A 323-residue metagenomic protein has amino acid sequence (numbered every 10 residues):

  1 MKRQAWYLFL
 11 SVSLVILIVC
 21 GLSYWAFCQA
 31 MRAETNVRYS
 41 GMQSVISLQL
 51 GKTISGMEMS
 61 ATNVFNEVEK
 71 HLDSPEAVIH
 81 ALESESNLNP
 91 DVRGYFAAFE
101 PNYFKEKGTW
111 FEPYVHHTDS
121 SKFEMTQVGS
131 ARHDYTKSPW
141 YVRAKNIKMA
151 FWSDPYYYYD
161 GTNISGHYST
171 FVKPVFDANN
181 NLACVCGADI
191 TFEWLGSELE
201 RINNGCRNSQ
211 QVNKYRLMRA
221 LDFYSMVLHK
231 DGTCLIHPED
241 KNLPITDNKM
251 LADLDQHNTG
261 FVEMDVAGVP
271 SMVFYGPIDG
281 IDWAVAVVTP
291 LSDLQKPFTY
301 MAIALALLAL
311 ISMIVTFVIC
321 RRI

Functional and structural regions predicted by a protein language model:
M1-A33, V37-R38, L305-F317: Extreme N-terminal signal-anchor transmembrane helix of membrane signaling/transducer proteins, especially in bacteria
Y24-S40, I46-A61, E67-E76, L88: Membrane-proximal amphipathic alpha-helices that sit immediately adjacent to an N-terminal transmembrane/signal-anchor
F65-E69, L82-P90, K145, N203-A220: Short regulatory alpha-helical segment in sensory/regulatory domains of signaling proteins that mediates
N87-G166, D231-K249: Extracellular/periplasmic ligand-sensing ectodomains of membrane signal-transduction proteins
E106, T136, W194-V285: Intrinsic low-complexity, intrinsically disordered coil/linker regions enriched in small/polar and charged residues
P139, P297, M301, I319-I323: Juxtamembrane alpha-helical signal-transduction segment immediately C-terminal to a transmembrane helix
I164-G205, M272-F274, D282-D293, P297: Conserved beta-strands of PAS-like sensory domains
